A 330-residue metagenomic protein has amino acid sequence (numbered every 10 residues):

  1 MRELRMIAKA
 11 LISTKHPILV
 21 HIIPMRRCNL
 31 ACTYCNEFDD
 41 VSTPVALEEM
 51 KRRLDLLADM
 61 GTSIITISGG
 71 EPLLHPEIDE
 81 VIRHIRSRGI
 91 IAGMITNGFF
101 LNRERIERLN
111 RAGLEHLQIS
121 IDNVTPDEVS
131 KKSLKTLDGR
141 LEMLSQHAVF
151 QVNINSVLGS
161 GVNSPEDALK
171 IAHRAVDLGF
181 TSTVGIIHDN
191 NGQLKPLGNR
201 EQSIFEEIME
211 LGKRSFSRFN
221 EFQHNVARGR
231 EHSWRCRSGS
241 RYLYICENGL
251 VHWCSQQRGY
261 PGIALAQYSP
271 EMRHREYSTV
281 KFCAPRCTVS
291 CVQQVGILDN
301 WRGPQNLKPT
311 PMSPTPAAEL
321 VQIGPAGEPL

Functional and structural regions predicted by a protein language model:
M1-H116, P309, S313-G324, E328-L330: Conserved alpha-helical substructure of the radical SAM core
M1-P17, G212, Q256-M272: Short, charged low-complexity linear segments at domain edges
I18-H21, F219-N225, L265-S278: Short, intrinsically disordered, charge-biased short linear motifs at domain edges
H21, M25-C28, G229, E276 (+2 more regions): Residue-level signal for mature regions of secreted extracellular proteins and peptides
P24, C28, I208, G249 (+1 more regions): Generic structural signal for small/hydrophobic residues in well-ordered secondary structure, especially within
R27, A31, C35-F38, G239 (+3 more regions): Cys/His-rich metal-chelating microdomains
V45, I91, R111-H116, S120-I263 (+3 more regions): Radical SAM enzyme [4Fe-4S]-AdoMet core and its adjacent flexible, acidic and glycine-rich loops/tails across
L250-L330: Flexible mid-to-C-terminal extensions adjoining Fe-S/redox cofactors in radical SAM and related proteins
